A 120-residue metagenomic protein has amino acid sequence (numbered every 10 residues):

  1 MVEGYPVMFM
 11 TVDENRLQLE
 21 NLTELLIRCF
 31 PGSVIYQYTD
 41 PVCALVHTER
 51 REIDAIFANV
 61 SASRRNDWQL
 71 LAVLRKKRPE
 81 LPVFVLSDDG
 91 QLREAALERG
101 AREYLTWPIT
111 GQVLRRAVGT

Functional and structural regions predicted by a protein language model:
V12-N15, D88: Acidic di-acidic motifs
R16-Y36: Two-component/phosphorelay signaling modules centered on CheY-like receiver
P41, D54-L74: Conserved phosphotransfer microenvironments
E49-R51, L74-E80, R99: Conserved phosphotransfer cores of two-component systems
E80-Q91: A short, hydrophobic beta-strand element within the central beta-sheet of small alpha/beta folds
L92, I109-V118: C-terminal output helix
